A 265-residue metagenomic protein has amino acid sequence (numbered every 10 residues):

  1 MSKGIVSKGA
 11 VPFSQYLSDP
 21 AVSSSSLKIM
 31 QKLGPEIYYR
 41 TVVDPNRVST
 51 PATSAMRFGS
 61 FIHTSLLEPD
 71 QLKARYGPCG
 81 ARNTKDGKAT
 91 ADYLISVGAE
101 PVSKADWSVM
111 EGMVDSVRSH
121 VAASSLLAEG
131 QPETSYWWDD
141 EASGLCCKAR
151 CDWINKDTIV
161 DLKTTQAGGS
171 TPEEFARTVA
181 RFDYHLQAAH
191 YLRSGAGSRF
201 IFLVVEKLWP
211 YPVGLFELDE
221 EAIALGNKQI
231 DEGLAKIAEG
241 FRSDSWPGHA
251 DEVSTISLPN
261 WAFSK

Functional and structural regions predicted by a protein language model:
M1-K148, D251-T255: Metal-dependent nuclease catalytic cores that hydrolyze phosphodiester bonds in DNA/RNA, characterized by
T50-P51, I95-V102, T171-F182, D219-E221: Short histidine-centered catalytic/ligand-binding loop motif
F61, D183-H190: Short amphipathic alpha-helical face segments that pack within enzyme cores and frequently flank/anchor catalytic
H120-L126, N155-D161, R193-R199: Secondary-structure boundary elements
T134-W138, K163-T164, V204: Short, structured patches in soluble enzyme cores that scaffold and shape functional sites
D139-D140, G168-S170, Y211: Short, solvent-exposed loop/turn segments at secondary-structure junctions
A149-R177: Conserved catalytic cores of phosphodiester-cleaving nucleases, focusing on short active-site segments
A180, H190-K265: Metal-dependent nuclease catalytic regions and adjoining charged, substrate-binding loops involved in nucleic-acid end
